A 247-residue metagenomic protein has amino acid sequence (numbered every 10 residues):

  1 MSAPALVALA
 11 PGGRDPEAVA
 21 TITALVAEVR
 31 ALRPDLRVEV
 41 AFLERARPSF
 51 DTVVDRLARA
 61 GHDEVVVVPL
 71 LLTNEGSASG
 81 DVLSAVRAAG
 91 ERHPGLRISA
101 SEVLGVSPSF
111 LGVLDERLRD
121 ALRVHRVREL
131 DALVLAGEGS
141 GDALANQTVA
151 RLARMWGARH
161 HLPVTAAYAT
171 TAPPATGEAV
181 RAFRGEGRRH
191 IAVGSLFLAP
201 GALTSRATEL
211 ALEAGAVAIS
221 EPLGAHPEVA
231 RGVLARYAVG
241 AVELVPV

Functional and structural regions predicted by a protein language model:
M1-V247: Active-site-proximal alpha-helix that buttresses catalytic centers in soluble enzyme cores
